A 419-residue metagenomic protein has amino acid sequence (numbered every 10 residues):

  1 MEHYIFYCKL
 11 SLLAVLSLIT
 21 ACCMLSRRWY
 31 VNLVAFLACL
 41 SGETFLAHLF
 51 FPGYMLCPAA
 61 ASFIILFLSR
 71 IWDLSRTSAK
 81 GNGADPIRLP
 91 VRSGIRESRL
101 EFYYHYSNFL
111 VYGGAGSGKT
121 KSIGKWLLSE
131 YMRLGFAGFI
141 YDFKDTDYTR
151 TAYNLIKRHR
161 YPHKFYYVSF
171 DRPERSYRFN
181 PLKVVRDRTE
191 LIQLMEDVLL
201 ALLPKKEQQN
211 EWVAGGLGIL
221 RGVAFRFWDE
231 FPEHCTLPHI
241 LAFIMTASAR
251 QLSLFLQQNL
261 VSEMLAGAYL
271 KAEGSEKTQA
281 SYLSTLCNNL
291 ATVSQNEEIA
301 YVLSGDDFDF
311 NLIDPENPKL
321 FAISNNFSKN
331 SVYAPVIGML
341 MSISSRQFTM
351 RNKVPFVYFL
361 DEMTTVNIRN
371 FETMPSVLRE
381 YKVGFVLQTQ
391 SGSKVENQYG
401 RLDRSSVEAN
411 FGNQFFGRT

Functional and structural regions predicted by a protein language model:
M1-L127, L134: Basic- and hydrophobic-enriched, low-structure N-terminal and domain-boundary segments that flank ATP-binding catalytic
Y4-Y7, D314, S406-V407: Short alpha-helix boundary/capping motifs
L16, M341, V386-L387: Transmembrane alpha-helical segments that form the functional core of multipass membrane systems
C22, D73-N82, R96, L100-V383: P-loop NTPase motor domains
L46-A47, L199, V407: Broad structural signal for hydrophobic residues in well-ordered alpha-helices, predominantly aliphatic
P90-I95, A137, S391, G400: Glycine-centered flexibility motif
P375-V377, Y381-T419: Conserved ATP-driven motor cores of ASCE-family P-loop NTPases powering translocation/secretion/packaging/pilus
